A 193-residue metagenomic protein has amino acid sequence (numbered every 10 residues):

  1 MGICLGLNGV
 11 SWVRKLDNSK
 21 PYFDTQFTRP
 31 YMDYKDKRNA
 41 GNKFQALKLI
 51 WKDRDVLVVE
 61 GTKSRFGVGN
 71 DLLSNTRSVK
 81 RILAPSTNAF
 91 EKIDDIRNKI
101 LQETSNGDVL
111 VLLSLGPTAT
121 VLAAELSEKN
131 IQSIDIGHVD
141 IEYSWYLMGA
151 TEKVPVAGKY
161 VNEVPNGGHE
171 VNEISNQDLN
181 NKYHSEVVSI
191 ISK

Functional and structural regions predicted by a protein language model:
M1-S74, I191-S192: Electropositive, gly/pro-rich neighborhoods at or near active sites that engage anionic ligands
L5, L83-P85, G137: Residues at the C-termini of beta-strands that transition into short coil/loop
L7-G9, E60-R65, L112-V121, D140: Gly/Ser/Thr-rich loops at beta-strand to alpha-helix junctions that form or flank small-molecule/cofactor-binding
D55, S78, Q132: Residues at the starts of beta-strands that form the adenosine-phosphate
D55, V109-L110: Structural motif
N70, S74-V109: A mid-sequence, solvent-exposed acidic-amphipathic segment
L122-K193: C-terminal functional extensions of proteins
